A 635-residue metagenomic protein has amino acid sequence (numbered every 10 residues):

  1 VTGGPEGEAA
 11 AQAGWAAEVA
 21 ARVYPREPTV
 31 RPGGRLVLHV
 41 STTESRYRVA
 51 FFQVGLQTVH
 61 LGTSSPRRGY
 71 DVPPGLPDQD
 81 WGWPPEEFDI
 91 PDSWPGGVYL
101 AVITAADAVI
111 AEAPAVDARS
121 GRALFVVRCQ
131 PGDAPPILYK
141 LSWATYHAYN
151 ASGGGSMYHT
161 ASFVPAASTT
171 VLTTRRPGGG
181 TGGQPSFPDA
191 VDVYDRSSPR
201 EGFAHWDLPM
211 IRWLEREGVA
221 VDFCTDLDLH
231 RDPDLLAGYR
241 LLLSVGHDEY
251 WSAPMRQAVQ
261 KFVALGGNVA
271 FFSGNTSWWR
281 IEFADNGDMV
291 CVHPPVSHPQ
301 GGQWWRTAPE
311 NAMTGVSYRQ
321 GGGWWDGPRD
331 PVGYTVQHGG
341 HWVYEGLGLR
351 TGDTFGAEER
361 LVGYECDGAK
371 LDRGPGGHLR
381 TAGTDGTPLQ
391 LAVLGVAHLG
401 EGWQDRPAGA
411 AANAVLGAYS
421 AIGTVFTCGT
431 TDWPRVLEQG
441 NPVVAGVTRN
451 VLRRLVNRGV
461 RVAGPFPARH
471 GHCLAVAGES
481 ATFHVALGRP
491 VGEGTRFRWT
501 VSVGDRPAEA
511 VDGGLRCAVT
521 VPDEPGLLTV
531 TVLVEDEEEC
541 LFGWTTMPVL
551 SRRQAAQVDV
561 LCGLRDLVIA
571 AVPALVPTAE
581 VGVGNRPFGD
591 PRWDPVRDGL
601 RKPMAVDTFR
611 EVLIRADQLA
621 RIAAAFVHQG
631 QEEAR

Functional and structural regions predicted by a protein language model:
Y24, P28-T42, V54-Q57, P66 (+2 more regions): Ligand-binding face of N-terminal immunoglobulin V-set domains in extracellular IgSF glycoproteins
P28-P32, C473-E479: Short, solvent-exposed loop/linker segments at the N-terminal edge of repeated beta-sheet extracellular domains
S41-L56, S65, D117-L235: Aromatic-Pro/Gly-enriched surface loop or interdomain linker that acts as a lid/target-recognition segment
S41-T43, H484-V491: Acidic, Ser/Thr
P73-P95, P199-A284: Helical hinge/lid and interdomain linker segments adjacent to catalytic or ligand-binding clefts that mediate domain
L214-R216, C366-R458: Extracellular low-complexity, Gly/Ser/Thr-rich intrinsically disordered linkers and protease-sensitive activation/hinge
S277-R406: An acidic, glycine-rich "communication" segment
V503-V519: Surface-exposed, flexible coil segments in extracellular/virion-facing regions
